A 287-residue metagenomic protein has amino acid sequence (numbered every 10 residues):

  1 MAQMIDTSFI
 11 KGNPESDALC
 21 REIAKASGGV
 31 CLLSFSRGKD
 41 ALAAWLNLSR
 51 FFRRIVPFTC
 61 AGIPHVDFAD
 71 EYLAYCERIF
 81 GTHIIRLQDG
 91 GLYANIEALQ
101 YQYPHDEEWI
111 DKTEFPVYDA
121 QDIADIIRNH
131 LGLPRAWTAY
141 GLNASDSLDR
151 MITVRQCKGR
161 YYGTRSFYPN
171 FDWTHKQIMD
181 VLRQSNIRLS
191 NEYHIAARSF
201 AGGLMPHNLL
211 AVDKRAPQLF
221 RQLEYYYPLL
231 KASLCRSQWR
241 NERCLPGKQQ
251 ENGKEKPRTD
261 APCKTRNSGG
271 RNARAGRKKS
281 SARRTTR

Functional and structural regions predicted by a protein language model:
M1-R287: Nucleotide-activated chemistry modules centered on ATP-dependent adenylation/adenylyltransferase
